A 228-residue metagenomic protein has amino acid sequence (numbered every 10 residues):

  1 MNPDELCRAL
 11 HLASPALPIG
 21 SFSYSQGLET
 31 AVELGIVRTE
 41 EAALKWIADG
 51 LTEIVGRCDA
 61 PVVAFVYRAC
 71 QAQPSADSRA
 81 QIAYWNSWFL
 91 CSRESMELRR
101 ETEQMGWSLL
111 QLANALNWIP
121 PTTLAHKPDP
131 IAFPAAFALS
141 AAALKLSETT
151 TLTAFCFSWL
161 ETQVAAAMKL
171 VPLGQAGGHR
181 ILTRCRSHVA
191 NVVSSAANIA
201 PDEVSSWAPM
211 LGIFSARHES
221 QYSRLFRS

Functional and structural regions predicted by a protein language model:
M1-S228: Metal- and O2-centered redox machinery and metal/ROS homeostasis
